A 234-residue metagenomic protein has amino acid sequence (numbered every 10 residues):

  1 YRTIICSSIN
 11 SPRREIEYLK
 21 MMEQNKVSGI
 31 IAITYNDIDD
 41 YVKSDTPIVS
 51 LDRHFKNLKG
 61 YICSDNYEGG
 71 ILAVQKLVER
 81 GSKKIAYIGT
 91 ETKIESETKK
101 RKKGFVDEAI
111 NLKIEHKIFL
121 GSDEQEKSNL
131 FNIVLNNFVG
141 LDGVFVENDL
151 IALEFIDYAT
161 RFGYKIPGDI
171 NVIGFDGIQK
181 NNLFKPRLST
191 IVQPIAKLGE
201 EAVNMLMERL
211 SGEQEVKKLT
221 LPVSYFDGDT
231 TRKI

Functional and structural regions predicted by a protein language model:
Y1-Q75, V134-G140: Alpha-helical recognition/docking segments in bacterial nutrient-uptake and carbohydrate-utilization systems
S7, G89, F119-L120: Residue-level recognition of beta-strand->loop/alpha-helix junctions
S28, S82-I85, D142: Short acidic/polar active-site loop segments enriched in Thr and Asp
I33-T34, R80, I88, E97 (+3 more regions): Replace "coordinates the UDP/GDP/TDP-sugar" with "coordinates nucleotide-activated sugar donors
I62-Y87, Q125-N132, A152, Q193-S211: Hydrophobic alpha-helical segments within soluble ligand-binding/sensing domains
A73-L112, H116, K217-T231: An alpha-beta-alpha
K84, E115-K117, I166-V172: Short acidic capping loops at alpha-helix termini that bridge into adjacent secondary structure
N132-I234: Flexible loop/turn connectors
